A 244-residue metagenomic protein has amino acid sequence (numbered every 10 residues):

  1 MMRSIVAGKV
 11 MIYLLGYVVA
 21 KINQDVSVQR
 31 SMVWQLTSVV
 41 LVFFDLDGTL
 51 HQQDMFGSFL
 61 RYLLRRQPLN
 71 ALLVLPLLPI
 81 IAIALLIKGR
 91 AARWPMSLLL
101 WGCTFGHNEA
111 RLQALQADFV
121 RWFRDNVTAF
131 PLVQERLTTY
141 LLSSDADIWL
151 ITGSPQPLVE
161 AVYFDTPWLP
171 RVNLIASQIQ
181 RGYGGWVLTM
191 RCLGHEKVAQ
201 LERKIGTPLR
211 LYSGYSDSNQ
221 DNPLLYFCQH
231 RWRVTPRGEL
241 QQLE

Functional and structural regions predicted by a protein language model:
M1-Q29: N-terminal amphipathic/basic-hydrophobic helices that include classical n-h-c signal peptides and signal-anchor
R3, I12, G16, A110 (+2 more regions): C-terminal cap/substrate-recognition subdomain and adjoining C-terminal extension of metal-dependent phosphatase-like
S27-K88: Active-site neighborhood of HAD-like aspartate-dependent phosphohydrolases
S31, C103-T104, I179, Y183-G184: Active-site phosphate/ATP/adenylate-binding loop shared across adenylate-forming ligases
Q53-F56, R93, S97, E109: Alpha-helix initiation and N-capping motif
S58-F59, S97-L99, D118: A general alpha-helix detector
L64, A92, E109-Q113: Catalytic cores of transferase enzymes with a strong primary signal for eukaryotic protein kinases
I83-I87, P95-G106: Helix-loop "lid/cap" segments that line or gate small-molecule binding pockets
